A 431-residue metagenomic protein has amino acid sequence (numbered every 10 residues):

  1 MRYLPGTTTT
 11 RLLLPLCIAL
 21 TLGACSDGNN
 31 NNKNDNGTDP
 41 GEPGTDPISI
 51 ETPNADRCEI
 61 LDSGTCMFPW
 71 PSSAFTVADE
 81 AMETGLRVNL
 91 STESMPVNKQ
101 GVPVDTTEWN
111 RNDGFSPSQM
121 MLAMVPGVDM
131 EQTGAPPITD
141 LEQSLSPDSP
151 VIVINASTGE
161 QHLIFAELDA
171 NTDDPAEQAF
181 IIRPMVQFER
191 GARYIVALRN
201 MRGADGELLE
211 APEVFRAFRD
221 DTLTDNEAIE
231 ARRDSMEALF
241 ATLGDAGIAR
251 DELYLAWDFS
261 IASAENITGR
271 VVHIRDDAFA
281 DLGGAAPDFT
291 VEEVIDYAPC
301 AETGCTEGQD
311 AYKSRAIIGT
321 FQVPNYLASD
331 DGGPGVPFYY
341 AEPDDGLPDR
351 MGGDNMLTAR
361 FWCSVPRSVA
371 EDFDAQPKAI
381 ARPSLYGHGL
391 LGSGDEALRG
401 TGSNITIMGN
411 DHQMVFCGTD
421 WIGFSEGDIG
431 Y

Functional and structural regions predicted by a protein language model:
R2-L14: Bacterial N-terminal signal peptides that target proteins for export
T21-A24: C-terminal motif of bacterial Sec signal peptides marking the signal peptidase cleavage site
S26-N29: Bacterial signal peptide processing site
G41-G333: Acidic, low-complexity Ser/Thr/Gly/Pro-rich repeat segments typical of extracellular/periplasmic and surface-exposed
T172-R199, G203-A204, D354-G402: A conserved hydrophobic secondary-structure block that centers on an alpha-helix together with its immediately flanking
V294-A379: N-terminal cap/lid segment of alpha/beta-hydrolase-fold proteins
D331-A359, D374-Y431: Cap/lid segment of the alpha/beta-hydrolase catalytic domain
